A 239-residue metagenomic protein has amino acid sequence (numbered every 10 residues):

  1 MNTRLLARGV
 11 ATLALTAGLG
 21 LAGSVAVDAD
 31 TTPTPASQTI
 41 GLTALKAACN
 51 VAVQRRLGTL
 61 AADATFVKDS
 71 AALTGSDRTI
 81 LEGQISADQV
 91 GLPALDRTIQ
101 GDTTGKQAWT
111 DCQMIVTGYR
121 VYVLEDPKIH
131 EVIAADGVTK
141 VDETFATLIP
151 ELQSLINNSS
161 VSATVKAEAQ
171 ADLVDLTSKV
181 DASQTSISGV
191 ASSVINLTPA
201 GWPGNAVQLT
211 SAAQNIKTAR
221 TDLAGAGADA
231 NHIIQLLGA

Functional and structural regions predicted by a protein language model:
M1, V27-A29, A62, T221: Intrinsic-disorder/low-complexity regions
M1-A11: Bacterial N-terminal signal peptides that target proteins for export
T3, A17, A29-D30, A47: Cytosol-facing boundaries of transmembrane alpha helices in integral membrane proteins
T12-G20: Bacterial N-terminal signal peptides
G20-T43: C-terminal region of N-terminal signal peptides and the immediate post-cleavage residues of exported proteins
P35-L60, G105-I156, K179-A239: C-terminal amphipathic alpha-helix
A64-A108, N157-T218: Amphipathic, non-membrane alpha-helical rod segments
